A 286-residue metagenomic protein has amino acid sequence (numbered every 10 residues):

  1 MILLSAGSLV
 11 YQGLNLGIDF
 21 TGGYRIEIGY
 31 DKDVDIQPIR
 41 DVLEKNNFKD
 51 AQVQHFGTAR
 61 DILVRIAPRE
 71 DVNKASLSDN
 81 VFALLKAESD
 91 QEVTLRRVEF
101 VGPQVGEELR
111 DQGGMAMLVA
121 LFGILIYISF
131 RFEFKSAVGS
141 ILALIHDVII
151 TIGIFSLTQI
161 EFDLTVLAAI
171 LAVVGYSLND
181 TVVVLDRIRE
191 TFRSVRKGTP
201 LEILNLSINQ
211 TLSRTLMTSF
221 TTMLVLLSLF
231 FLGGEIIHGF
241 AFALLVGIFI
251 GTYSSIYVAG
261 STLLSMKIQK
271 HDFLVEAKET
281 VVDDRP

Functional and structural regions predicted by a protein language model:
M1-P286: A structural signal for conserved, well-ordered secondary-structure elements that form binding/interaction cores
